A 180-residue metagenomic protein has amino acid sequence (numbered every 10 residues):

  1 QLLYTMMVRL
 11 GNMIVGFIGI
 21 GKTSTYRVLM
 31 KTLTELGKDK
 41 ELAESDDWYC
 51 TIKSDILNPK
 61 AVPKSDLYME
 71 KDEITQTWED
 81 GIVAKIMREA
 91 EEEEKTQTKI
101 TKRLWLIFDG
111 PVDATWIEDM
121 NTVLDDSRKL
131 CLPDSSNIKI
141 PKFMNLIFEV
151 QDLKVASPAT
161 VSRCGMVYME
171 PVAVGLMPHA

Functional and structural regions predicted by a protein language model:
Q1-A180: Conformational switch/transducer regions in large eukaryotic molecular machines and scaffolds
